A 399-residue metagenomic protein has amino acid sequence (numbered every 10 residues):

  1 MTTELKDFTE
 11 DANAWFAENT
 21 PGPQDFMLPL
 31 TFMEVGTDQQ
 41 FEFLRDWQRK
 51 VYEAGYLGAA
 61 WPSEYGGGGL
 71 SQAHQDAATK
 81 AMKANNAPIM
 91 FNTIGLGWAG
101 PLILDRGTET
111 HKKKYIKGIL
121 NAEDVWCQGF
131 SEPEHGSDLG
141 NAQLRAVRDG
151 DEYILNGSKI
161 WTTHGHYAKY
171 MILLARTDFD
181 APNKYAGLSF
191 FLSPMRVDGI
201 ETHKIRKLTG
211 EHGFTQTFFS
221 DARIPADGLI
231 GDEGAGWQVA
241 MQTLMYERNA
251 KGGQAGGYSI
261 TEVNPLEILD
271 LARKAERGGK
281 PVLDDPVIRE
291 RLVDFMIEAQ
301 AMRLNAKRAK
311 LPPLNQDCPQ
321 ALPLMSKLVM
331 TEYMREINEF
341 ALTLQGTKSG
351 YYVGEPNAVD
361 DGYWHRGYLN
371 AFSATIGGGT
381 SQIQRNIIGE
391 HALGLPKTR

Functional and structural regions predicted by a protein language model:
M1-T93, K114-N121, P281, F340 (+3 more regions): Amphipathic, small/basic residue-rich leader segments at the start of a protein or domain
T3, D7-F8, I200-R303, A374: Glycine-rich beta->alpha junctions and the first turn(s) of the following alpha-helix
T9, S71-A73, A77-A78, W98 (+2 more regions): Glycine-rich phosphate/cofactor-binding loops in nucleotide/flavin-utilizing enzymes
M27-E34, P286, Q300-P356: C-terminal helix-coil-helix/basic helical segment that borders enzyme active sites and/or dimer interfaces and provides
F91-T110, G136-L139: N-terminal glycine-rich flavin-associated loop
A122-F130, L174: A short, Trp-centered hydrophobic/proline-enriched beta-strand micro-motif
L144-V147: A structural signal for short hydrophobic beta-strand segments in well-ordered beta-sheet cores
D151-E152, N156-H203: A short core secondary-structure module
